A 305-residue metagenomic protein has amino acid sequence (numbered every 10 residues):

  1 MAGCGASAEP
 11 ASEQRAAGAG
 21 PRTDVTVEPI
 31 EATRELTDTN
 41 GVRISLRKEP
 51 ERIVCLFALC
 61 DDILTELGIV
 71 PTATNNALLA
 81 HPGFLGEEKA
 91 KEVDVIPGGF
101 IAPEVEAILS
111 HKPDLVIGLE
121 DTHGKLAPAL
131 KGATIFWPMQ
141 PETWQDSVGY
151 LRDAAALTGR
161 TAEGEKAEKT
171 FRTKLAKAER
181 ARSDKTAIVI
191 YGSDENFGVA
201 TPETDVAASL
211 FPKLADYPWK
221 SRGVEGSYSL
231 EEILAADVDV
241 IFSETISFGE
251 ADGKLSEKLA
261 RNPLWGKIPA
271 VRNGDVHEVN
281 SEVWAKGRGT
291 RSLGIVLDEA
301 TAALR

Functional and structural regions predicted by a protein language model:
A2-L59, T161-V189, S247-E257, V279 (+1 more regions): Bacterial Sec-exported substrate-binding components of ABC uptake systems
I30, E165, V240-R305: Structured C-terminal subdomain patch of bacterial secreted/periplasmic proteins
T39-G41, I96-V105, R222-S229: Short helix-initiation/N-cap motifs at beta->coil->alpha
S45-E49, E88-I96, P212-G223: A local structural motif
R52, F57-A107, H111: A short, structured surface patch at a secondary-structure boundary
L78, G198-G226, V283: Alpha-helical, coiled-coil/dimerization segments enriched in small aliphatic residues
V105-G118, I135, I233, D237-S243: Proline-aspartate-enriched helix->loop->beta-strand connector
K125-D194, D275, E282-R305: Extracytoplasmic substrate-binding proteins
